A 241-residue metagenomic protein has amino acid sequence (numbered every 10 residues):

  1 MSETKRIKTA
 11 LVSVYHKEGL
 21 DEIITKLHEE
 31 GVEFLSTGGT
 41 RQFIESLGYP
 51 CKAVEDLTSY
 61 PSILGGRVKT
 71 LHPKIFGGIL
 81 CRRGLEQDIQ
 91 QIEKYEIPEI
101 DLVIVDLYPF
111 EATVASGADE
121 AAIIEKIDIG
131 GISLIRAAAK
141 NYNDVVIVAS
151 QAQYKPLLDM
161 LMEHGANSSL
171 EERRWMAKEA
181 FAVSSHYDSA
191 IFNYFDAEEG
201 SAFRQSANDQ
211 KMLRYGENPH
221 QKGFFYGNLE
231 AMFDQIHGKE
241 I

Functional and structural regions predicted by a protein language model:
M1-L57: N-terminal glycine-/serine-/threonine-rich phosphate-binding loop
S2-K8, K69-F76, F110-A118, A138-A139 (+1 more regions): Gly-rich Lys/Arg/Thr-decorated short loops/hinges at beta-loop-alpha junctions or inter-strand turns that position
K5-T9, E29-V32, L47-P50, H72-F76 (+8 more regions): Short coil/turn connectors at secondary-structure junctions
V12, E33-G38, K52-D56, C81 (+4 more regions): General beta-strand structural signal in soluble alpha/beta enzymes
G39-P109: Glycine-rich nucleotide/cofactor/substrate-binding loop typically near the N-terminus or early in the first domain
L102-E125, I129-S168, E230, D234: A short, charged helix-loop
K126-I127, V146-Q210: Internal gly/pro-rich beta-alpha loop/helix module that stabilizes soluble enzyme cofactors or their anionic handles
E199-I241: Long, structured protein-protein interaction/assembly regions in large complexes
